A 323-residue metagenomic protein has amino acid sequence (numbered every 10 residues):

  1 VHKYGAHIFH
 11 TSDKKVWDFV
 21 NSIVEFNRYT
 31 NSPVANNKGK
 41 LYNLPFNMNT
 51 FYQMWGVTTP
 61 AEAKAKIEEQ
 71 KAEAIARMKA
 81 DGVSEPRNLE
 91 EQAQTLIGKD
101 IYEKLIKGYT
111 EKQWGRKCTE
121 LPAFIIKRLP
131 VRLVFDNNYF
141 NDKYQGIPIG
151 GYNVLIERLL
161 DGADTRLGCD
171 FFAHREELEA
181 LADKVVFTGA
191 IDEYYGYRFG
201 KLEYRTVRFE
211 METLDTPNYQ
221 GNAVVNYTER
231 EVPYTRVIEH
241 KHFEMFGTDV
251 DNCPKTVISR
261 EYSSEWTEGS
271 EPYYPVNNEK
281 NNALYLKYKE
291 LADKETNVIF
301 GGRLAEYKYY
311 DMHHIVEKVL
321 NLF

Functional and structural regions predicted by a protein language model:
V1, P33-N37, V225-Y227: Short acidic-hydrophobic surface loop/beta-edge motif
V1-V24, T30-P33: Glycine-rich FAD cofactor-binding loop and adjacent beta-loop-alpha segment at the N-terminus of flavoprotein
Y4-H7, Q145-G146, M211-E212: A short acidic, glycine-rich active-site loop that binds or catalyzes chemistry on phosphate/adenosine moieties
S12-K14, D170-F172, K241-H242: Short beta->alpha connector loops
N27, D164-G168, I299: General small-molecule cofactor/ligand-binding pocket signal
A35-Y42, N49-K184, T188, Y195: Active-site/ligand-binding neighborhood in enzyme catalytic cores
Y42-L44, F187-T188, R236, S259-R260: Short hydrophobic-aromatic micro-motifs
A182, E193-L322: C-terminal segments that line or cap access tunnels to active or ligand-binding sites in enzymes and enzyme-associated
